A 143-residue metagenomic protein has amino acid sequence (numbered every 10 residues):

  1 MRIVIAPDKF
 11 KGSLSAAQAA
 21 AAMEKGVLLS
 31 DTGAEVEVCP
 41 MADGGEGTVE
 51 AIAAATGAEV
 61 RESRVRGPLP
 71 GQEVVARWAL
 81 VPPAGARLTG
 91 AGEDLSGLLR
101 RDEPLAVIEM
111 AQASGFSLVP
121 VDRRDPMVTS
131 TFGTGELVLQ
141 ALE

Functional and structural regions predicted by a protein language model:
M1-E143: N-terminal loops that bind phosphate or other acidic moieties and the adjacent beta-alpha structural core
